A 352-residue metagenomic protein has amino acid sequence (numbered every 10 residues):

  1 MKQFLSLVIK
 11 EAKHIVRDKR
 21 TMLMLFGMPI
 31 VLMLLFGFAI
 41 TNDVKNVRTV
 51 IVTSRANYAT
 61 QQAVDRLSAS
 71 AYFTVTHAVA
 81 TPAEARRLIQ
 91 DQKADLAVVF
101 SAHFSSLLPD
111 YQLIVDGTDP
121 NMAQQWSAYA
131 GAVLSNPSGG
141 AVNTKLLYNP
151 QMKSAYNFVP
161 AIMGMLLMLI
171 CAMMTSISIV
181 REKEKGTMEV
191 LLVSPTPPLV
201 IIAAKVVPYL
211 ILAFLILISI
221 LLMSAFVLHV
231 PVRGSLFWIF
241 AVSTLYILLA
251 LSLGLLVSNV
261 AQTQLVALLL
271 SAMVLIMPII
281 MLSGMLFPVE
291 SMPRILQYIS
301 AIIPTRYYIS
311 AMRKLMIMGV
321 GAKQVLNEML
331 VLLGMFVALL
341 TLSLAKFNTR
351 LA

Functional and structural regions predicted by a protein language model:
M1-Y156, Q324: Extracytoplasmic/periplasmic domains immediately adjacent to an N-terminal transmembrane anchor in multi-pass membrane
I15, Q92, M173-T196, L351-A352: Transmembrane helix boundary and interhelical loop/hinge segments in multi-pass membrane proteins
D18, P197-P198, G321: Short coil/turn motifs that cap or connect alpha-helices
R87, G234-A352: Membrane-spanning alpha-helical segments of multipass transporters and channels
F158-S176: Long, hydrophobic alpha-helical segments
A172, A204-L228, L249-G254, S258 (+2 more regions): Hydrophobic alpha-helical transmembrane segments that constitute the membrane-spanning cores of multi-pass membrane
T196-M223, F240, T244, M329 (+1 more regions): Selective transmembrane-helix segments that form parts of the transport pathway or gating/packing helices in multipass
L222-F240: Membrane-interfacial helix-loop-helix connectors in multipass membrane proteins
